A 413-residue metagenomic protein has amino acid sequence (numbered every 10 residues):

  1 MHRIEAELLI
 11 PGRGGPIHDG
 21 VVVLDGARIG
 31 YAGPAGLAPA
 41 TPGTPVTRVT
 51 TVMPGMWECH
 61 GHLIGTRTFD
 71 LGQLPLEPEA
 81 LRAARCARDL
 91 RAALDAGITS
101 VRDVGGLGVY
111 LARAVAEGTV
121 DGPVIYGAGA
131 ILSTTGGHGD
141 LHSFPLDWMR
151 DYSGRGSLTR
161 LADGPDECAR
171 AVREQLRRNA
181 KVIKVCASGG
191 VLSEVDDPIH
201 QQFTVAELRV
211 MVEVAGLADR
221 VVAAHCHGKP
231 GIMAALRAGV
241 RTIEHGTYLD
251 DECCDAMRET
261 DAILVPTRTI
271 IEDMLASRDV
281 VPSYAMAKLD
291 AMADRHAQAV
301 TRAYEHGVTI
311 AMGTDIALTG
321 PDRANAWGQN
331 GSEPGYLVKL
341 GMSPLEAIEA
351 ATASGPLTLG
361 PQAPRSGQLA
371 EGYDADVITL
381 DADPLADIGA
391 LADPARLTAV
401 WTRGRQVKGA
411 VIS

Functional and structural regions predicted by a protein language model:
M1-A40, T50-V52, P384-D387, R405-Q406: N-terminal metal-binding scaffold of metallo-dependent hydrolase/deaminase domains
H2-I4, A38-L74, E79-A80, A87 (+2 more regions): Replace "His-x-His-based motif
E7, G26, A351, L369-S413: C-terminal cap of metal-dependent C-N hydrolases
R67-L71, G139, E194, I232-A238 (+4 more regions): Histidine/acidic-residue-rich catalytic or RNA/ligand-binding cores of hydrolases and nuclease-related proteins
L71-D121, L158-K184, E213: Alpha-helical scaffold segments that flank or form the walls of functional sites
L146-R150, I263, T267, I271-L289: Active-site loop ensemble at the mouth of alpha/beta enzyme cores that anchors a bound cofactor
E167-P266, V280, D290-I310: Histidine/acidic residue-rich metal-binding segments in metalloenzymes
L217, R295-D383: His/Asp/Glu-enriched, well-ordered alpha-helical/loop segment that forms or immediately abuts the divalent-metal
